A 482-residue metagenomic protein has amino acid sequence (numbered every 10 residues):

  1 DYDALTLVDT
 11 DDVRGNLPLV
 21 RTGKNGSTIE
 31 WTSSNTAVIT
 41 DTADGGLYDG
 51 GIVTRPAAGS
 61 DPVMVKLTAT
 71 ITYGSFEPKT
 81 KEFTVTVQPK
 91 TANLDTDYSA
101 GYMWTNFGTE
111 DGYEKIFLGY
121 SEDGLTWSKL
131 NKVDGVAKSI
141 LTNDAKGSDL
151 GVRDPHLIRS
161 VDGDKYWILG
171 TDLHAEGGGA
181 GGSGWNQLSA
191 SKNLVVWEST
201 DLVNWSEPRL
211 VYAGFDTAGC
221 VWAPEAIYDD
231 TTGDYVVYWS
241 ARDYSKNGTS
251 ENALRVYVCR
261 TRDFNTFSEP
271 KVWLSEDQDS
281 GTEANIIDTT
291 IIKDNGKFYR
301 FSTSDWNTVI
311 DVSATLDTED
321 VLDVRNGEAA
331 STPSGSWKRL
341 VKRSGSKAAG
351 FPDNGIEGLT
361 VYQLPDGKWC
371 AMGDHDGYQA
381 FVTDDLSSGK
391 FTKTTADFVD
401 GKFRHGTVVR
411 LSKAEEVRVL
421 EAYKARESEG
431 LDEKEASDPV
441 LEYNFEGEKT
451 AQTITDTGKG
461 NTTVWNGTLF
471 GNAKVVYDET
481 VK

Functional and structural regions predicted by a protein language model:
D1-L94: Beta-rich interaction/scaffold domains
D1-N25, E110-L118, E435-E442, Q452-K459: Extracellular/luminal Pro/Thr/Ser-rich low-complexity repeat and linker "mucin-like" segments that act as
T10-D11, V361, A380, D384 (+2 more regions): Short, exposed beta-strand/loop patches in secreted or surface proteins that constitute
K24, V161, P365, V476-V481: Short, ordered beta-strand-loop transition motifs
D41-V53, G119-G124, Q452-N466: Short, polar loop/linker segments at the starts of domains and inter-domain junctions
P78-F83, F117, Y257, L441: Short beta-strand segments
T86-K434: Carbohydrate-active catalytic/glycan-binding domains of CAZyme proteins, especially the secreted or lumenal ectodomains
G430-K482: Extracytoplasmic low-complexity segments
